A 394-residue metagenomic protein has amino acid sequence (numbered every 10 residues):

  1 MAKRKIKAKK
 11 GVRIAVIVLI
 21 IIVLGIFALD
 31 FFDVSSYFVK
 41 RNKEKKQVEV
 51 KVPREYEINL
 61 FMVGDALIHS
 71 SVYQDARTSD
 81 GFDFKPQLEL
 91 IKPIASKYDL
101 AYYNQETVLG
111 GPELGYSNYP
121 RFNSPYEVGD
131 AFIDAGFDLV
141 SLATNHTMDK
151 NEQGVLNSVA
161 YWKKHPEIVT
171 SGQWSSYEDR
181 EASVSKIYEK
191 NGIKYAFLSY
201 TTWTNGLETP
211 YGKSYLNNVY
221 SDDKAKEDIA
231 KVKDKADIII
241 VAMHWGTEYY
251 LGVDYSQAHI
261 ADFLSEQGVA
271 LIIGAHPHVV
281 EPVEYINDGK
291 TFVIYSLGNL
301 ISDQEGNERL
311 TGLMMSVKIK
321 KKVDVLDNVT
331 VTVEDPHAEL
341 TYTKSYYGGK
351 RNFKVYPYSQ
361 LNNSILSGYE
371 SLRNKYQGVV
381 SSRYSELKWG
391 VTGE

Functional and structural regions predicted by a protein language model:
M1-A8: Juxtamembrane low-complexity tails/linkers enriched in Ser/Thr-Pro and polybasic
A2, R13-L19, G25-E394: Acidic, metal/ion-coordinating pockets
